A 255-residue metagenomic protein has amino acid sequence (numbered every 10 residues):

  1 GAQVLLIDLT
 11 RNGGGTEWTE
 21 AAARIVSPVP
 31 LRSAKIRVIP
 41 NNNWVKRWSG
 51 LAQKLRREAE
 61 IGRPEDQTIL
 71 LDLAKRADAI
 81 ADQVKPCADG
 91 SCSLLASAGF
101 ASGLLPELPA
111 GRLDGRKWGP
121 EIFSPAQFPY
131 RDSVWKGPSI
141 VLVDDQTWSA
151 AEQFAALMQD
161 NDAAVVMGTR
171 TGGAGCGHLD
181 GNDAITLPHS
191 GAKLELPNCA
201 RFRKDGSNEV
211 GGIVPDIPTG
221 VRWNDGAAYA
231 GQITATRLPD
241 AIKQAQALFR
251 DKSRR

Functional and structural regions predicted by a protein language model:
G1-R255: C-terminal "post-core" interaction segments
